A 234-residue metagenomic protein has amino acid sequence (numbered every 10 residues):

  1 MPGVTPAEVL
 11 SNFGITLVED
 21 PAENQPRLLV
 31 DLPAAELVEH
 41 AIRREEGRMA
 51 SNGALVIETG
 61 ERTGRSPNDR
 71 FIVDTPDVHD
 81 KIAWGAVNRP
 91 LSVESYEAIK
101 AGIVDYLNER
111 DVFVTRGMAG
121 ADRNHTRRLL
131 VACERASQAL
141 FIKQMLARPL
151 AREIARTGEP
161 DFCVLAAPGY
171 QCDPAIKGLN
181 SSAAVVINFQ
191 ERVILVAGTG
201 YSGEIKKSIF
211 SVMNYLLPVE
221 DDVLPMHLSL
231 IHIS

Functional and structural regions predicted by a protein language model:
P2-S229: A noncatalytic interaction/capping subdomain that flanks phosphate/NTP-handling catalytic cores
H232-I233: Conserved small/polar residues in nucleotide/adenosyl-binding loops
